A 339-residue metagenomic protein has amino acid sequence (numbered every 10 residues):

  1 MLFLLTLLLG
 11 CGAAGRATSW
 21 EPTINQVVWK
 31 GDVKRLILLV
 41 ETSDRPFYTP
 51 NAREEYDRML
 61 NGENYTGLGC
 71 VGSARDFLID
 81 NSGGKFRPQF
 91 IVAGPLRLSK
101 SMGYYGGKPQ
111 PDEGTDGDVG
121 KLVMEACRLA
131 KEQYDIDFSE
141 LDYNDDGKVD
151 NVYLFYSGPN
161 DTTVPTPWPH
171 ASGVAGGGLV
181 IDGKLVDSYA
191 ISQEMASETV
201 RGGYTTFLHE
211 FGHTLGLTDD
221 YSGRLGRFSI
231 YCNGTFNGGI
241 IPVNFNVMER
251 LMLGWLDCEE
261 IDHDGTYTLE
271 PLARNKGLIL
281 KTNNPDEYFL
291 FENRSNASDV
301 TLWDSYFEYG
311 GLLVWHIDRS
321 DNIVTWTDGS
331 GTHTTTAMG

Functional and structural regions predicted by a protein language model:
M1-G10: Bacterial N-terminal signal peptides
G15-Y65: N-terminal module-boundary/linker segments of secreted carbohydrate-active enzymes
I24-Q26, C70-K184: Active-site-proximal segments of metallohydrolase catalytic domains
L36, D299-G339: Intrinsic-disorder/low-complexity accessory segments
T42, R128-D135, H213-D220: Sec-exported extracytoplasmic/periplasmic mature domains
Y48-N61, I240-F245, F307, T325-G339: Short, polar loop/linker segments at the starts of domains and inter-domain junctions
N51, E55, S73, D118-E125 (+4 more regions): Extracytoplasmic/secreted proteins, especially bacterial periplasmic and envelope-associated proteins
R75, N151-F307, I317-N322: Extracellular hydrolytic enzyme modules, especially secreted metalloproteases of the metzincin/thermolysin-like class
